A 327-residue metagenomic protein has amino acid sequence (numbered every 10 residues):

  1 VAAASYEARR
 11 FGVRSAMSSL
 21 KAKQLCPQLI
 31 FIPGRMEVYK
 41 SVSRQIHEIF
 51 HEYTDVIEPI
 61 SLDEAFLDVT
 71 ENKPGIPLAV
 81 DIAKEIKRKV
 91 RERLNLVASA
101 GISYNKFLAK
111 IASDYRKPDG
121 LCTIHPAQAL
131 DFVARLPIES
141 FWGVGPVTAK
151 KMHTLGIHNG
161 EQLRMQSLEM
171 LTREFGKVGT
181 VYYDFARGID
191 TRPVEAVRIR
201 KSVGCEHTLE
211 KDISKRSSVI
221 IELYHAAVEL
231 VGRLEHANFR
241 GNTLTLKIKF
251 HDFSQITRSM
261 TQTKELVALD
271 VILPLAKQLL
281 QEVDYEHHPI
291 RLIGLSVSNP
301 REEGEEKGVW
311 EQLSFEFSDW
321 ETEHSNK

Functional and structural regions predicted by a protein language model:
V1-L62, F66: Residues that scaffold, gate, or flank divalent-cation-dependent active/transport sites
I60-E64, S103-K106, F239-T243, H288-L292: Short Gly/Ser/Thr- and Asp/Glu-enriched loop/turn motifs at secondary-structure junctions
A65-E71, T257-M260: Short, hydrophobic beta-strand segments
L67-K87, G156: Catalytic palm subdomain of template-directed nucleic-acid polymerases, centered on the conserved carboxylate motif
L78-P137: Long, highly charged, low-complexity intrinsically disordered interaction regions that mediate electrostatic DNA/RNA
S140, T148-I290, N299-E321, N326: DNA-contacting surface of Y-family translesion DNA polymerases
